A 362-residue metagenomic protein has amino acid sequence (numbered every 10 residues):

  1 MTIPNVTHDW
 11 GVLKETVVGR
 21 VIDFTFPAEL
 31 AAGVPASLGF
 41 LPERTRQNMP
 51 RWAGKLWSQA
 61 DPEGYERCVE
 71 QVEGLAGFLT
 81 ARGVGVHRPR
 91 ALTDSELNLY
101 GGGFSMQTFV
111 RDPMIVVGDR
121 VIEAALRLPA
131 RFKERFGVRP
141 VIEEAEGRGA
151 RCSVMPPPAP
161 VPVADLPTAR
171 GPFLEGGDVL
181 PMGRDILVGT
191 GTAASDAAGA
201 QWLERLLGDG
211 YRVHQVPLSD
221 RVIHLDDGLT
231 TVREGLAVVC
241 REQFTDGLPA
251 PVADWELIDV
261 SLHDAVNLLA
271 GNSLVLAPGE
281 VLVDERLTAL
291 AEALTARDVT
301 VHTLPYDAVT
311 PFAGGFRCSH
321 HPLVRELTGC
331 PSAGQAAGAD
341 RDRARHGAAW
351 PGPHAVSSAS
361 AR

Functional and structural regions predicted by a protein language model:
M1-D340, G347-W350: The feature marks the mature, well-folded catalytic cores of soluble enzymes
A336, A361-R362: Low-complexity, intrinsically disordered segments with a bias for serine/threonine
A355-S360: Short, intrinsically disordered C-terminal tails of secreted or membrane-associated proteins
